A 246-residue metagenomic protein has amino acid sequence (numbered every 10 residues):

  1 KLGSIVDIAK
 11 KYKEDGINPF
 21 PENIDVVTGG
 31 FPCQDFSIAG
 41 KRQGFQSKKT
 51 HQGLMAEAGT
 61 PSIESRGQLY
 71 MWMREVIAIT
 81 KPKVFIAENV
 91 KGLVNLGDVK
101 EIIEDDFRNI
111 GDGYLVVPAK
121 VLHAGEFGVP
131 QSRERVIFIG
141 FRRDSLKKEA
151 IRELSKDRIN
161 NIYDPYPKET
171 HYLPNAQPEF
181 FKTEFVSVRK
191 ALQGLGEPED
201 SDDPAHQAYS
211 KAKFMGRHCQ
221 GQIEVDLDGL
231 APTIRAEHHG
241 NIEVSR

Functional and structural regions predicted by a protein language model:
K1-V6: SAM cofactor-binding core of SAM-dependent methyltransferases, primarily the Rossmann-like beta-alpha-beta module
I8-I24, Q34, I38-L227: Class I S-adenosyl-L-methionine
F31: Glycine-rich, N-terminal phosphate-binding loop of Rossmann-like dinucleotide-binding domains
F214-R246: Internal helical hairpin/lid segments
